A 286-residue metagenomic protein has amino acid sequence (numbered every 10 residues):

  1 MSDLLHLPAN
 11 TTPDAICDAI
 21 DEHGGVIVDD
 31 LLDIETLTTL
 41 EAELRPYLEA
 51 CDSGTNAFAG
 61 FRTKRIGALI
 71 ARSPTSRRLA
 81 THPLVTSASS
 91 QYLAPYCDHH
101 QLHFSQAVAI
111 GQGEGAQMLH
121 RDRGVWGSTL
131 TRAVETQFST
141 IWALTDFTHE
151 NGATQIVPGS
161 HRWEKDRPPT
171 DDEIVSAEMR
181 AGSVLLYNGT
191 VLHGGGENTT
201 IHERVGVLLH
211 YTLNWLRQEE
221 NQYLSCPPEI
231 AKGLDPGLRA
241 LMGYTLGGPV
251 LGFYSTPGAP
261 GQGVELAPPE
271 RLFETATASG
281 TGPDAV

Functional and structural regions predicted by a protein language model:
M1-H23, D29-L119, G124-T129: Non-heme Fe(II)-dependent double-stranded beta-helix
G24-G25, G182: Catalytic palm active-site di-aspartate
P83-S87, F138, R180, L185: A structural signal for well-ordered alpha-helical segments within the folded catalytic domains of diverse enzymes
Q101, V134-T136, I201-E203: A short, structural micro-pattern
F104-A107, T140-W142, V207-Y211: A structural signal for short, well-ordered beta-strand segments
V108, D146-F147, T190-V191: Short Ser/Thr-interspersed hydrophobic loop/turn segments at strand-loop and sheet-helix junctions that line or gate
Q112-E178, L216-C226: Catalytic core of non-heme Fe(II) oxygenases with the double-stranded beta-helix
W163-L186, T190-V191, G196-V286: Conserved double-stranded beta-helix
